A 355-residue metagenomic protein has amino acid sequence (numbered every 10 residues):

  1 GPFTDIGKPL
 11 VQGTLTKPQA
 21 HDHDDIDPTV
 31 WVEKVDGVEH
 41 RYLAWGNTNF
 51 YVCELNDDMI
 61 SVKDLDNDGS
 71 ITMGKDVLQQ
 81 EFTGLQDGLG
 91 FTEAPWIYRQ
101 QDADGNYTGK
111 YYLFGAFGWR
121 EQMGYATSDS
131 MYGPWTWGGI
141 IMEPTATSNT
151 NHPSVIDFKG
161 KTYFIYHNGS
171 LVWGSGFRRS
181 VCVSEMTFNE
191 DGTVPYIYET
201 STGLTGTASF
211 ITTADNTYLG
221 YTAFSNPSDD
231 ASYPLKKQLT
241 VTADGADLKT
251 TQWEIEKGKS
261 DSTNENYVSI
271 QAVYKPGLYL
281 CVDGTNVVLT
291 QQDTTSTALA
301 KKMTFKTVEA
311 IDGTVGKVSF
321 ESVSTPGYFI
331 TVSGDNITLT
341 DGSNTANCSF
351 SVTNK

Functional and structural regions predicted by a protein language model:
G1-N216, A246-S262, A300-I311, K317 (+3 more regions): Carbohydrate-active catalytic/glycan-binding domains of CAZyme proteins, especially the secreted or lumenal ectodomains
G203-K355: Lectin-like carbohydrate-binding module/patch detector with strong preference for beta-trefoil
